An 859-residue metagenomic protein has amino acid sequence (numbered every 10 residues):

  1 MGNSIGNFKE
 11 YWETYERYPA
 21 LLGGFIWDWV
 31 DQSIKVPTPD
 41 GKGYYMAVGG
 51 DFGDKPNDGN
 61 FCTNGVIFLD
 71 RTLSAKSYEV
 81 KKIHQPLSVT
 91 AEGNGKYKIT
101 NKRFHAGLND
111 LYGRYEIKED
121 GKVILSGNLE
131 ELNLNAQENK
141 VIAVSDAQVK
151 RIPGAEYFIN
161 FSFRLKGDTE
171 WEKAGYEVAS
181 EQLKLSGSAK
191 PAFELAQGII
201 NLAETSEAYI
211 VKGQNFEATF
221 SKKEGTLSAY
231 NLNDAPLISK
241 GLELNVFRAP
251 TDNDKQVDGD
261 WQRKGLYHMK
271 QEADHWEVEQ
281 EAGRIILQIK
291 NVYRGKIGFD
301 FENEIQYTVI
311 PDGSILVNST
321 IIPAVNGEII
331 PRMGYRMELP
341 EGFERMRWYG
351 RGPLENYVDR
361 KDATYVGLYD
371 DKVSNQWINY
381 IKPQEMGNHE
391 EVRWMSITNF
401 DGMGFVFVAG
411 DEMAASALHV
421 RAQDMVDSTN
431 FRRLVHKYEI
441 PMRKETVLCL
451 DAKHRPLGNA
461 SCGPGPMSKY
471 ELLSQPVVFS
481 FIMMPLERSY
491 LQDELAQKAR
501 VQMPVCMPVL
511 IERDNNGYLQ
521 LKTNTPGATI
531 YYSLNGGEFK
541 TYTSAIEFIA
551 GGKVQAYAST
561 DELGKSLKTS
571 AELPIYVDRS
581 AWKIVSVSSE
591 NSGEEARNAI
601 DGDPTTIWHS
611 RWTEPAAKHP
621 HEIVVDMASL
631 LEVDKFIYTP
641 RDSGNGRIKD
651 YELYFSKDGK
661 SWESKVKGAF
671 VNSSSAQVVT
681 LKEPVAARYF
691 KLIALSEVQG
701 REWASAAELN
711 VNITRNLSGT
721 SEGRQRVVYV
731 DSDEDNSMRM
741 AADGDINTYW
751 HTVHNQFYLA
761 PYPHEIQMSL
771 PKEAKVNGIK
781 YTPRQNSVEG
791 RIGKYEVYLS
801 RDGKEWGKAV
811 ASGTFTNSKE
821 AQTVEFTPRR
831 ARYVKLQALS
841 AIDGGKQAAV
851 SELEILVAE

Functional and structural regions predicted by a protein language model:
M1-N94, R103-N109, R114-S126: Extended substrate-binding grooves/exosites of carbohydrate-active enzymes
L73-D110, F193-A208, G213, S319 (+2 more regions): Surface beta-strand/loop "capping" patches
K96-F104, T320, I482, Q520-K522 (+4 more regions): Short edge beta-strand/loop segments characteristic of extracellular beta-sandwich folds
F104-L111, N326-I329, G644-G646, V788-E789: A short beta-turn/strand-edge loop motif at beta-sheet boundaries
G121-G154: Intrinsically disordered, low-complexity Pro/Gly/Ser/Thr-rich segments with frequent PxxP/GP/PP motifs and embedded
S145-G154, T169, L183-V501: Beta-strand/loop-rich accessory regions of lumenal/periplasmic or secreted enzymes, predominantly carbohydrate-active
Q502-E594, A599-T606, W612, H621: Short, compositionally stereotyped local motifs that mark structural "simplifiers"
E594, D603-V666, F670-S721, N736 (+1 more regions): Aromatic, loop-rich ligand-recognition surfaces of beta-strand-rich domains
